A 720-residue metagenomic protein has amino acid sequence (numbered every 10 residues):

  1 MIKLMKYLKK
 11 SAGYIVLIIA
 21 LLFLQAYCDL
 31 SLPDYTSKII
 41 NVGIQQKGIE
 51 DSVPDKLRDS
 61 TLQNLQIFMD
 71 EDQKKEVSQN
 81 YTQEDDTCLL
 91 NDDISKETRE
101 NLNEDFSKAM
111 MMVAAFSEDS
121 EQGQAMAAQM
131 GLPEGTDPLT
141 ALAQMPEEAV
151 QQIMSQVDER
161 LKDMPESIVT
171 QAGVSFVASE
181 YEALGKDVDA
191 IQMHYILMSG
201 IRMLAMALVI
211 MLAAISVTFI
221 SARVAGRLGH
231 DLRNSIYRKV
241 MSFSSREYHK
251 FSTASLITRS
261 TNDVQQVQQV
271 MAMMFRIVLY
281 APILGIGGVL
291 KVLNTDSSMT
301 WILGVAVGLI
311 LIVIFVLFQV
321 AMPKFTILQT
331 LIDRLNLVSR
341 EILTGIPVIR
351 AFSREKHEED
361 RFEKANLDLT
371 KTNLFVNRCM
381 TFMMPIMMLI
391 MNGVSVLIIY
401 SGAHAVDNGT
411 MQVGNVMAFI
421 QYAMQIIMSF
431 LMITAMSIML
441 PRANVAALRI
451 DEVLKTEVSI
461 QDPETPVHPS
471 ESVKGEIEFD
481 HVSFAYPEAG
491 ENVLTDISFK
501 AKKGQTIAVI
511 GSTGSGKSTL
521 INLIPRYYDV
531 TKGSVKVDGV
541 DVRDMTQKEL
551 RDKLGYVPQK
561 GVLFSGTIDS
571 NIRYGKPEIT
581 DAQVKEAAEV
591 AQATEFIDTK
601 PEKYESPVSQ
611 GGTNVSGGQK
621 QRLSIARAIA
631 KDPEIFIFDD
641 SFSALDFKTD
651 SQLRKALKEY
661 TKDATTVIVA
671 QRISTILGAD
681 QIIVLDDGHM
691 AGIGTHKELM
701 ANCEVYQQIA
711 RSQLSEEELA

Functional and structural regions predicted by a protein language model:
M1-L32, T36-M203, V209, A213 (+12 more regions): Membrane-integrated ABC transporters
I15, D51, Q66, E71-D72 (+4 more regions): ABC-type nucleotide-binding domain
L22, A207, I277, A281 (+1 more regions): Residue-level recognition of pore/gate-forming positions within transmembrane alpha-helices of multi-pass
Q25, D29-P33, A205, I210-A225 (+9 more regions): Alpha-helical transmembrane segments
I44-D51, R58-L65, D70, P138-P146 (+11 more regions): Short intracellular "coupling" helices and adjacent cytoplasmic loop segments at the cytosolic face of multi-pass
P146, I153, S245-R246, N262-M271 (+9 more regions): An intracellular "coupling" helix at the cytosolic face of ABC transporter transmembrane type-1 domains
V217, S242, H249-V278, T300 (+11 more regions): Extended hydrophobic secondary-structure segments
G287, K291-G308, I312-I314, F318-Q319 (+2 more regions): Helix-loop-helix
